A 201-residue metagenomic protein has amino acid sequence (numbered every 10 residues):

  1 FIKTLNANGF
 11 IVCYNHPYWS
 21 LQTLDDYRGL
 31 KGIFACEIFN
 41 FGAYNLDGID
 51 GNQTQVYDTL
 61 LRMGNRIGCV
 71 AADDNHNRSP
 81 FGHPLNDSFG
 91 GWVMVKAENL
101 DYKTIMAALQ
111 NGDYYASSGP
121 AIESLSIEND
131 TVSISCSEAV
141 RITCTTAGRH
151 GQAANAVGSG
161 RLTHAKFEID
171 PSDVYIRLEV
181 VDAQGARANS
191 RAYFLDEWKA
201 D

Functional and structural regions predicted by a protein language model:
F1-C13, D58-L61: Surface-exposed amphipathic alpha-helices with a cationic face
N6, H16, H76: Histidine-centered active-site/metal-ligand motif
I11-Q22: Divalent metal-binding pocket/active-site signature
L21-D201: Charged catalytic cores and adjacent phosphate/nucleic-acid-binding surfaces used for phosphate/nucleic-acid chemistry
